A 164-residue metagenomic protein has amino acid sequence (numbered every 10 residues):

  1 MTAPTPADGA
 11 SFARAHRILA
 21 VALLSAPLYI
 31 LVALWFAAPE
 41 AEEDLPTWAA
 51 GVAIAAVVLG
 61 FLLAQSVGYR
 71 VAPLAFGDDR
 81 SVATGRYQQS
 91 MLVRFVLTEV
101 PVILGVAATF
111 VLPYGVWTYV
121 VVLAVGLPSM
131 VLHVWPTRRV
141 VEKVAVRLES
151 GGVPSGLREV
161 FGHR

Functional and structural regions predicted by a protein language model:
A15-S25, Q89-V100: Select subsegments of transmembrane alpha-helices in polytopic membrane proteins, especially boundary-proximal
Y29-I30, E99-T118: Alpha-helical transmembrane segments and their membrane-interface junctions in multi-pass membrane proteins
L34-D44: Short, hydrophobic transmembrane alpha-helix segments
L45, F110-T137: Hydrophobic alpha-helical transmembrane segments and immediately flanking/interface helices in integral membrane
L45-G60: Alpha-helical transmembrane segments
Q65-A83: Membrane-helix interface/capping segments
R80-L92: Juxtamembrane helix-capping/reentrant segments at transmembrane boundaries
A124-R158: Alpha-helical transmembrane segments and their immediate juxtamembrane interface regions
